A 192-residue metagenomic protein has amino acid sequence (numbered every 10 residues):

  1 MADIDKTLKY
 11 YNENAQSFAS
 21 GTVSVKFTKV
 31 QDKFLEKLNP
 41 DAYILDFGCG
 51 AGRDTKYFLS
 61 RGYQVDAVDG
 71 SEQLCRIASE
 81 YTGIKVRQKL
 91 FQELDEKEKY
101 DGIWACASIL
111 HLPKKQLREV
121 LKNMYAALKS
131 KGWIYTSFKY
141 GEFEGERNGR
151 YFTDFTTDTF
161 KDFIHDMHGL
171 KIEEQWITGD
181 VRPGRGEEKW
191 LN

Functional and structural regions predicted by a protein language model:
M1-E98, K115-E119, N123, W133-N192: Class I (Rossmann-like) S-adenosyl-L-methionine-dependent methyltransferase catalytic domain, capturing the SAM-binding
D101: Conserved acidic residues
W104-A105: A conserved beta-strand element that flanks and buttresses the S-adenosyl-L-methionine
S108: Hydrophobic adenine-recognition pocket in adenosine-nucleotide-binding enzymes
P113, L128-K129: Helix-to-beta-strand junctions that scaffold the AdoMet/dcAdoMet cofactor pocket in Class I SAM-dependent enzymes
